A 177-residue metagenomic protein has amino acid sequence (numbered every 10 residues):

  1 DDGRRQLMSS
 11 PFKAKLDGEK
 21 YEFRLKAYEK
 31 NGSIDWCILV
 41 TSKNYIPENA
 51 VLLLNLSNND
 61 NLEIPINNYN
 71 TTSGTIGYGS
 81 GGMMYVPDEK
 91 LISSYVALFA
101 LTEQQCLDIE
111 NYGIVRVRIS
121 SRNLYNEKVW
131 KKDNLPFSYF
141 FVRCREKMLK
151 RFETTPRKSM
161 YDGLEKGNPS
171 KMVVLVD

Functional and structural regions predicted by a protein language model:
D1-A50: An ectodomain-focused feature that recognizes extracytoplasmic/extracellular
D35-C37, V51-L53, L98, R116-R118: Beta-strand secondary-structure signal
V40-N44, L56-N58, N123: Beta-strand elements of well-folded, non-transmembrane domains
E48-P65: Solvent-exposed beta-hairpin/edge-strand motifs
D60-I64, N68-D177: Internal interaction segment
